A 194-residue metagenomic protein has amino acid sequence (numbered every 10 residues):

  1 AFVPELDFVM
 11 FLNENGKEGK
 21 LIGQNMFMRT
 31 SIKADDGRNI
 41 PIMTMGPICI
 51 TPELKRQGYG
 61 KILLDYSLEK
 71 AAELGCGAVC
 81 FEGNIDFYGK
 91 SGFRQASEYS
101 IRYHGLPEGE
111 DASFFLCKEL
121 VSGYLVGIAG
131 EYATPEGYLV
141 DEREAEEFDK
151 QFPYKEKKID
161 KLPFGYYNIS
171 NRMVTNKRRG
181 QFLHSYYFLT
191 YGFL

Functional and structural regions predicted by a protein language model:
A1-I48: A conserved beta-strand-loop-helix scaffold within acyl/acetyltransferase catalytic domains
R38, T51-I62, L74, K90: Conserved glycine-rich acetyl-CoA-binding loop
M45, I50, R56-E69, C80-F81: Conserved acetyl-CoA-binding loop-helix of GNAT-fold acetyltransferases
E73-C76, G83-E110: Conserved active-site alpha-helix within GNAT-family acetyltransferase domains
G109, F114-F115, E119-V121, G127: Phosphate-backbone binding interfaces of nucleic-acid-interacting proteins
S122-M173: Acidic/histidine-enriched, glycine/proline-rich intrinsically disordered or flexible terminal extensions
M173-Y187: Positively charged N-terminal leader segments that act as targeting/secretion signals
L189-F193: Short, intrinsically disordered C-terminal tails of secreted or membrane-associated proteins
